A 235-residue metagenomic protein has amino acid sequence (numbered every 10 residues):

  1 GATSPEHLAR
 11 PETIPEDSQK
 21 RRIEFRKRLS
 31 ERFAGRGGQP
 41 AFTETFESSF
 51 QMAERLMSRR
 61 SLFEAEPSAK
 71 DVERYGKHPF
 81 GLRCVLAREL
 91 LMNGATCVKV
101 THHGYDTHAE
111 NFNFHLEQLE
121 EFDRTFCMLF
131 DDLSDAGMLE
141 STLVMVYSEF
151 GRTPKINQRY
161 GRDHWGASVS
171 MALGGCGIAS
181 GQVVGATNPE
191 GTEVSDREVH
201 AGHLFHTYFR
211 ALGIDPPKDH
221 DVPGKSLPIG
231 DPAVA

Functional and structural regions predicted by a protein language model:
G1-A235: Ligand-binding pockets and gating/stacking loops
